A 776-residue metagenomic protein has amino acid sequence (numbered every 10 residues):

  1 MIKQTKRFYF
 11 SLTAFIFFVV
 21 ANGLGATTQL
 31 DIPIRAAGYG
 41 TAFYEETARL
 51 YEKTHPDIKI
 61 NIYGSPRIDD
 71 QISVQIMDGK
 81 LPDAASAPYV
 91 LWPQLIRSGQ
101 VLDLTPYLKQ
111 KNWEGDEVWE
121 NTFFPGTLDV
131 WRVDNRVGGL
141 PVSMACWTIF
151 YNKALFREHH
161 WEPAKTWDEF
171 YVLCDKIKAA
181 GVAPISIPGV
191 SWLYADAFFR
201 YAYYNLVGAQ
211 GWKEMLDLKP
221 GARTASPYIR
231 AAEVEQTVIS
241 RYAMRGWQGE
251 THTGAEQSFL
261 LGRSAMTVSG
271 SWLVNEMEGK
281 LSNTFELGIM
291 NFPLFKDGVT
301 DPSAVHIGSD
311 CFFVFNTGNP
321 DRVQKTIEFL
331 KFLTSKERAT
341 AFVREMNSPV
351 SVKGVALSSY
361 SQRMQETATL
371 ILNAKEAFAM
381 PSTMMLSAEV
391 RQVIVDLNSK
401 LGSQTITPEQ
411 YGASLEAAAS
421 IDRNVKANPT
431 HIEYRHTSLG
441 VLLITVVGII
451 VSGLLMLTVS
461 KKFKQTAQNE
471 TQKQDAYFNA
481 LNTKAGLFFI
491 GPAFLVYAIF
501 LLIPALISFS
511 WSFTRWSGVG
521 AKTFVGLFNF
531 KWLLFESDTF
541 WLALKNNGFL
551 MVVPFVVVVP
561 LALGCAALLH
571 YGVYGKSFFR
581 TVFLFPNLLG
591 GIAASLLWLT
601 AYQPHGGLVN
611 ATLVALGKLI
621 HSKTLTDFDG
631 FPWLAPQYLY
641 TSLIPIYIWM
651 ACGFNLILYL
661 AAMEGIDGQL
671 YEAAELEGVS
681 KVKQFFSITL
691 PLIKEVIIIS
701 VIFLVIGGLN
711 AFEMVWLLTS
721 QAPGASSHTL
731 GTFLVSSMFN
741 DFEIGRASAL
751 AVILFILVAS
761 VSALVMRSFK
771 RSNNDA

Functional and structural regions predicted by a protein language model:
G23-Q100, Q110-W119, P163, Q248 (+6 more regions): Conserved N-terminal structural module of periplasmic/extracytoplasmic solute-binding proteins
K53-T54, H159, S240-R241, G254 (+3 more regions): Extracytoplasmic/periplasmic substrate-recognition and gating elements
W92-W147, Y171, F198, M290: Hinge/lid segment of periplasmic solute-binding proteins
D129-V142, W147, Y171-P220, S264: Extracytoplasmic/periplasmic solute-binding protein
R132, H306, S348-V350, E366-I432: C-terminal capping/gating helix-and-loop segments adjacent to ligand/active sites or protein-protein/ligand interfaces
C174-K176, L216-G249: Glycine-centered hinge/linker elements that transmit conformational signals in sensory and ligand-binding systems
Y434, V451-F489, Y574-K576, M766-A776: Transmembrane alpha-helical segments of polytopic membrane transport and secretion proteins
A485-A776: A structural signal for multi-pass alpha-helical bundles of membrane permease subunits that mediate small-molecule
